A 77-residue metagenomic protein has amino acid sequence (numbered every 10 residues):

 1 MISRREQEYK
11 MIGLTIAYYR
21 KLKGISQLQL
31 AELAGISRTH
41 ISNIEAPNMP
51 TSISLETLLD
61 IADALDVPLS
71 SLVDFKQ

Functional and structural regions predicted by a protein language model:
M1-L22: A short, Lys/Arg-rich alpha-helix, primarily the initiator
I16, L30-A31, I41-I44, L72: Conserved hydrophobic/aromatic packing and binding residues within compact polymer-binding modules
K21, E32, D63: Alpha-helical residues within the helix-turn-helix
G35-T51: Recognition helix of helix-turn-helix/homeodomain-like DNA-binding domains that insert into the DNA major groove
N48-D60: Short, basic-rich loop-to-helix N-cap that marks the start of a DNA-contacting helix
D66-Q77: Short C-terminal boundary/hinge segments that cap the last helix of small helical domains
